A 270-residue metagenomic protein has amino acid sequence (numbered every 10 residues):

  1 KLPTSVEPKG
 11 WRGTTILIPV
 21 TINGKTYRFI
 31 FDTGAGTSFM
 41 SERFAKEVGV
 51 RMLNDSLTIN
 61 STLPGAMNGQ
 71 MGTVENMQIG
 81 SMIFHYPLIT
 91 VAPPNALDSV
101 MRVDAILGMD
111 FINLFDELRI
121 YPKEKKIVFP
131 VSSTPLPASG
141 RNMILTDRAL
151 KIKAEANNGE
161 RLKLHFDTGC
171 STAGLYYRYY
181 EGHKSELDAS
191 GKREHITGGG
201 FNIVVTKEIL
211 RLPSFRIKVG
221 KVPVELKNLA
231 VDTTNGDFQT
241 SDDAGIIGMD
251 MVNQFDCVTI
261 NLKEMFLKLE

Functional and structural regions predicted by a protein language model:
K1-E270: Pepsin/retropepsin-fold aspartyl endopeptidases
